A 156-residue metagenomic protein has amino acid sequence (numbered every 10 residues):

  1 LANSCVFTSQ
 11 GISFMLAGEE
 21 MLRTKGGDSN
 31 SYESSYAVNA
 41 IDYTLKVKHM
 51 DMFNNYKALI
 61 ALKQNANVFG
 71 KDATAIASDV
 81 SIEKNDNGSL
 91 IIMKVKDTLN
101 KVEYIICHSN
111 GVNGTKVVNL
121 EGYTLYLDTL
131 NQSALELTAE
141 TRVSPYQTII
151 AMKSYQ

Functional and structural regions predicted by a protein language model:
L1-Y123: Loop/helix patches that line or flank the sugar-binding groove of alpha-linked glycan CAZymes
G122-A134: Short aromatic-acidic-glycine turn motif
L135-Q156: C-terminal beta-strand-rich structural cap/linker in extracellular carbohydrate-active enzymes
